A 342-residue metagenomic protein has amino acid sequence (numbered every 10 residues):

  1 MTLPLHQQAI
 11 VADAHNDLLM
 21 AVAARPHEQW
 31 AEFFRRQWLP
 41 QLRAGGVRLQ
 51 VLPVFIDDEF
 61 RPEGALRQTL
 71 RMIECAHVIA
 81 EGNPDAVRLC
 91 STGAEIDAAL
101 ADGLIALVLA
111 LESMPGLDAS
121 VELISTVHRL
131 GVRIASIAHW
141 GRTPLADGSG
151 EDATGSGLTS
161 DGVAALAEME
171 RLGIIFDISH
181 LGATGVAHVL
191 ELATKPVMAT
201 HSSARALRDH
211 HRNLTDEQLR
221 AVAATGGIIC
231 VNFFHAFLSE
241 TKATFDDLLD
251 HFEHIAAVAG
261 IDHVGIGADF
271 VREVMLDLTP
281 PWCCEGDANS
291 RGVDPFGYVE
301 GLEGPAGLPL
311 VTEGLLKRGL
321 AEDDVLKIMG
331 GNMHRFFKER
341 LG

Functional and structural regions predicted by a protein language model:
M1-T154, D209-G342: N-terminal hydrophobic targeting/anchoring segments and the immediately downstream early-domain regions of hydrolases
P115-D118, R129-R212: Divalent metal-binding pocket/active-site signature
